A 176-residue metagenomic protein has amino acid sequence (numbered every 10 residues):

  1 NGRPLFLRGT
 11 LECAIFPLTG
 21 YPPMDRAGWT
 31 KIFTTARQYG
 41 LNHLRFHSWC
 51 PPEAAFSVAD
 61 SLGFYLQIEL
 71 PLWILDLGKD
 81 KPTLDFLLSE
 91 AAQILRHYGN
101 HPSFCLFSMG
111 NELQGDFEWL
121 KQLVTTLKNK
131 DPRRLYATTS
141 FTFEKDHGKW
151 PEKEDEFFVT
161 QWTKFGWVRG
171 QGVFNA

Functional and structural regions predicted by a protein language model:
N1-A36: N-terminal carbohydrate-binding accessory modules
L5, Y39, P102: Structured loop/turn residues at beta-strand edges in well-structured enzyme cores
G28-H47, P51-P52: Catalytic domains of carbohydrate-active enzymes, especially glycoside hydrolases
H43-A176: Substrate-binding/catalytic cleft of secreted carbohydrate-active enzymes, primarily glycoside hydrolases
